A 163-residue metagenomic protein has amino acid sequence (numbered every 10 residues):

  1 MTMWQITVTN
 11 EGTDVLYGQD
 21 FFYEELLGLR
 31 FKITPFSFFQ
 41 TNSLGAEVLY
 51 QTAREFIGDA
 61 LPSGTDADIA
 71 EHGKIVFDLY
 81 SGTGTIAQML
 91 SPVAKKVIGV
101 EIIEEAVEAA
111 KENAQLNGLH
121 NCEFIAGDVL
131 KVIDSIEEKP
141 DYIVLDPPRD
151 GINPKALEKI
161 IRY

Functional and structural regions predicted by a protein language model:
T2-Y163: Rossmann-like S-adenosyl-L-methionine
